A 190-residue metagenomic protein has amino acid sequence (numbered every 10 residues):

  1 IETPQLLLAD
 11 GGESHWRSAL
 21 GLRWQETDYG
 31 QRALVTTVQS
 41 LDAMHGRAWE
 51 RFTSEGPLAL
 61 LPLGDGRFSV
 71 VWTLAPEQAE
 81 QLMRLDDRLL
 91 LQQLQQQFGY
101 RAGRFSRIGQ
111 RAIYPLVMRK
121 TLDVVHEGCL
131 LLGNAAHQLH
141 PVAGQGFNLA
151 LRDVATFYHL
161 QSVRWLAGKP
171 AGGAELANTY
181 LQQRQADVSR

Functional and structural regions predicted by a protein language model:
E2-P4, H126-E127: Active-site acidic short loop of glycosyltransferases
Q5-A112, T121: Conserved FAD-binding catalytic core of PHBH/FMO-like flavoproteins
E80-A174: FAD/FMN-dependent oxidoreductases across multiple families
S189: Short alpha-helical segment in the cytosolic histidine-kinase catalytic core
